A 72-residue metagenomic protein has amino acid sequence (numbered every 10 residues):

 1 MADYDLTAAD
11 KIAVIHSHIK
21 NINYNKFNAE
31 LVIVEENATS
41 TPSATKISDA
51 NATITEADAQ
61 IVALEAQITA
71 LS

Functional and structural regions predicted by a protein language model:
M1-Y24: Short, charge/polar-rich alpha-helical segments
D3, A9, E30-L31, A44 (+1 more regions): Intrinsically disordered, low-complexity regions
D5-L6, E36-I47, S72: Charged, low-complexity interaction regions
D5-T7, N37-A38, N51, Q60 (+1 more regions): Intrinsically disordered, low-complexity regions of eukaryotic proteins
A8-I12, F27, I47, I61-L64: Short amphipathic alpha-helical segments that mediate assembly, nucleic-acid/protein binding, or membrane association
I15, I22-E36, A57, L64 (+1 more regions): Non-transmembrane amphipathic alpha-helical segments
A44-A59: Short, charged, amphipathic alpha-helical segments
